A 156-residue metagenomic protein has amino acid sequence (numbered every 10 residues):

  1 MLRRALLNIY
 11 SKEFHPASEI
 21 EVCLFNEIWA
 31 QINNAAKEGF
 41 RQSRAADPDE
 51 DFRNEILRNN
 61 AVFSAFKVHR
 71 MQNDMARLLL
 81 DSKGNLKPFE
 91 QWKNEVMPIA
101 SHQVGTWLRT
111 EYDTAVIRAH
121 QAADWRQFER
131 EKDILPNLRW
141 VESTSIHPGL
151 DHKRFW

Functional and structural regions predicted by a protein language model:
M1-W156: Domain-core detector
